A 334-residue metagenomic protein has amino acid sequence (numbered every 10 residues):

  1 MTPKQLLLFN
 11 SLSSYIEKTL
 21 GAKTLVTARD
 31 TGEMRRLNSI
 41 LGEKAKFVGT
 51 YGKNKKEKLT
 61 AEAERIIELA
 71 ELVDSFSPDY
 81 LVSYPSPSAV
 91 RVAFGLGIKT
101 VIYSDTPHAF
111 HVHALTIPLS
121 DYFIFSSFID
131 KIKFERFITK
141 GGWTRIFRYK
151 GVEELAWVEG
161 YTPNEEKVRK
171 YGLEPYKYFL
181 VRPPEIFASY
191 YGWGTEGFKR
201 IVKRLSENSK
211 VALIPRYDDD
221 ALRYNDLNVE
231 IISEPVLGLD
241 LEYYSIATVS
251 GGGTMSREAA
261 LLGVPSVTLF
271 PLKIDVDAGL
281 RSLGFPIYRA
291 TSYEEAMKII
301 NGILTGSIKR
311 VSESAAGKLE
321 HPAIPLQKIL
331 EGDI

Functional and structural regions predicted by a protein language model:
M1-N10, A188-Y191: A short, glycine/small-residue-rich beta-strand->loop->alpha-helix junction that serves as a flexible
K18-E62: Conserved nucleotide-sugar phosphate-binding/catalytic loop shared by glycosyltransferases and other
T31, L41-K53, V181, V202-I232: Catalytic donor nucleotide-activated moiety binding site of glycosyltransferases and closely related
R65-L69, D218-M255: Donor nucleotide-activated moiety binding/catalytic core segment of transferases that use nucleotide-activated donors
L81-V92, I102-S104, L241-A278: A donor-sugar binding/catalytic signature common to diverse glycosyltransferases and related nucleotide-sugar
V101-Y103, H113-F125, E242: A conserved, positively charged/aromatic
F123-W193: A nucleotide-sugar donor-handling region in carbohydrate enzymes
L261-S307: Catalytic binding pocket for nucleotide-activated donors in carbohydrate/polymer assembly enzymes
